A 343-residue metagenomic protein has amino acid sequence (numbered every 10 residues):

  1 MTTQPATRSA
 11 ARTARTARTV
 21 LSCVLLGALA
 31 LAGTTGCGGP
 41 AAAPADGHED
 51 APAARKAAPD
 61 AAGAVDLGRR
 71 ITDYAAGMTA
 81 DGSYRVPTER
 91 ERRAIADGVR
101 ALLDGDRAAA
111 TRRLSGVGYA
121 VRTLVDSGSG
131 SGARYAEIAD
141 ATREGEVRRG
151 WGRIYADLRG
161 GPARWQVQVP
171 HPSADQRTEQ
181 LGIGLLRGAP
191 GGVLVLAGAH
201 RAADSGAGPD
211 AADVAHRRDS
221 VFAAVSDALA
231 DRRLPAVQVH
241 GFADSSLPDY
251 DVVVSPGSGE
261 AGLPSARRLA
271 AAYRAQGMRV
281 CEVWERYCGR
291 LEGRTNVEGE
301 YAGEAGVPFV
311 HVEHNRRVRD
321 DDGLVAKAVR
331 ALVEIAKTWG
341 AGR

Functional and structural regions predicted by a protein language model:
M1-A42: Secretory targeting and sorting signals
P40-P308, H314-R343: N-terminal catalytic or cofactor-binding beta/alpha core of small enzyme domains
